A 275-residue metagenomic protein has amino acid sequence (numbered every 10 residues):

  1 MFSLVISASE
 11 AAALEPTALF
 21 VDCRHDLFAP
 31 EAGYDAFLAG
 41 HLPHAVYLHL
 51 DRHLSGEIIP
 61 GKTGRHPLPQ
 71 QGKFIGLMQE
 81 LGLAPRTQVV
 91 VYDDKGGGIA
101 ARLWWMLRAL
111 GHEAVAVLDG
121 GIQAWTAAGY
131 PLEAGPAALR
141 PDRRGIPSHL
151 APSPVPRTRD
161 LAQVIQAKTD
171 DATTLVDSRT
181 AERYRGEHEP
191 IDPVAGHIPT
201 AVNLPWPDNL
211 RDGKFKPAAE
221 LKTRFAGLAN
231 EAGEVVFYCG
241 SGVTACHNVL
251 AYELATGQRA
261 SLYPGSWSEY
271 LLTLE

Functional and structural regions predicted by a protein language model:
M1-E275: Cytosolic catalytic domains that perform sulfur/thiol-centered chemistry
